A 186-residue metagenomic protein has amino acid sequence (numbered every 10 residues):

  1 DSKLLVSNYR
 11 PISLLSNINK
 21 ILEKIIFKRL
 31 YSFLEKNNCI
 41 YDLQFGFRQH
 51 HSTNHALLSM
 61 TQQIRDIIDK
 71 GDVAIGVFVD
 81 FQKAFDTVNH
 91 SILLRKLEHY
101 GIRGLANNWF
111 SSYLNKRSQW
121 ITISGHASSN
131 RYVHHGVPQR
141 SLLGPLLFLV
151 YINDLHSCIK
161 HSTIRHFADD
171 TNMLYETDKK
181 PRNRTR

Functional and structural regions predicted by a protein language model:
D1-P138, Y175: Conserved pre-catalytic core of RNA-dependent polymerases
I21, S91, Y151, K180-P181: Single-residue recognition of alpha-helix boundary sites
I26-Q44, P145-Y175: Active-site palm subdomain of RNA-directed nucleic acid polymerases
H50, P145, R182-R186: Flexible, glycine- and charge-enriched loops at secondary-structure boundaries
A56, M60, L147-Y151, R186: Hydrophobic alpha-helical membrane-association signature
I102-N108, T163-H166, K180-R186: Polymerase palm active-site segment centered on the conserved acidic dipeptide of motif C
R140, G144: Short, conserved phosphate/pyrophosphate- and ester-handling motifs at nucleotide-, phospho-/glycolipid
